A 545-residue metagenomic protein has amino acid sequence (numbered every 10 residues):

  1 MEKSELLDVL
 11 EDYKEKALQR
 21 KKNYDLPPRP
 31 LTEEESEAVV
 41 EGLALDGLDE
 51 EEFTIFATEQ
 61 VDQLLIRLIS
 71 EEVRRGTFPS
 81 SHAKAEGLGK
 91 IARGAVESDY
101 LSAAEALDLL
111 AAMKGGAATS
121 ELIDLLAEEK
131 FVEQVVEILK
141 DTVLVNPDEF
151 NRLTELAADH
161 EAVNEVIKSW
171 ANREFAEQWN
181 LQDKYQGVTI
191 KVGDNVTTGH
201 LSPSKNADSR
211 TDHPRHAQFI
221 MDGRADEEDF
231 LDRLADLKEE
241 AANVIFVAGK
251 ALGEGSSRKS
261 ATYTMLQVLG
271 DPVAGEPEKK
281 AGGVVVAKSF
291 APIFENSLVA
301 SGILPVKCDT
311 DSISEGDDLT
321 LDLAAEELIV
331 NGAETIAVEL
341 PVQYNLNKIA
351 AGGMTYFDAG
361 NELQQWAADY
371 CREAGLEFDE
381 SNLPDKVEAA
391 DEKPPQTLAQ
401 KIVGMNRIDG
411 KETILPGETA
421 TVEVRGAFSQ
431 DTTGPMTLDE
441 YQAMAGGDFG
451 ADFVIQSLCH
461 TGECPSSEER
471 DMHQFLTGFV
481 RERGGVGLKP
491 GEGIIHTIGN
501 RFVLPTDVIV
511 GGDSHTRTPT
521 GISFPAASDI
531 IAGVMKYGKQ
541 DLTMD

Functional and structural regions predicted by a protein language model:
M1-E2, K279: N-terminal mitochondrial targeting presequence
E2-L45, N345-I349, M354-D358: Amphipathic alpha-helical packing elements
K3, S36, E50, V61-D62 (+6 more regions): Short amphipathic alpha-helical segments that mediate assembly, nucleic-acid/protein binding, or membrane association
V39-V40, T54, L65, K84-A92 (+2 more regions): Buried hydrophobic core positions in alpha-solenoid tandem helical repeats
L45-L48, F53: Surface-exposed intrinsically disordered loops and tails
E52-P79, R93, Y100-K114, E121-D124 (+3 more regions): Structural detector for internal amphipathic alpha-helices that build alpha-solenoid repeat scaffolds
A111-A112, G116-D545: Fe-S-dependent hydro-lyases/dehydratases of central metabolism
